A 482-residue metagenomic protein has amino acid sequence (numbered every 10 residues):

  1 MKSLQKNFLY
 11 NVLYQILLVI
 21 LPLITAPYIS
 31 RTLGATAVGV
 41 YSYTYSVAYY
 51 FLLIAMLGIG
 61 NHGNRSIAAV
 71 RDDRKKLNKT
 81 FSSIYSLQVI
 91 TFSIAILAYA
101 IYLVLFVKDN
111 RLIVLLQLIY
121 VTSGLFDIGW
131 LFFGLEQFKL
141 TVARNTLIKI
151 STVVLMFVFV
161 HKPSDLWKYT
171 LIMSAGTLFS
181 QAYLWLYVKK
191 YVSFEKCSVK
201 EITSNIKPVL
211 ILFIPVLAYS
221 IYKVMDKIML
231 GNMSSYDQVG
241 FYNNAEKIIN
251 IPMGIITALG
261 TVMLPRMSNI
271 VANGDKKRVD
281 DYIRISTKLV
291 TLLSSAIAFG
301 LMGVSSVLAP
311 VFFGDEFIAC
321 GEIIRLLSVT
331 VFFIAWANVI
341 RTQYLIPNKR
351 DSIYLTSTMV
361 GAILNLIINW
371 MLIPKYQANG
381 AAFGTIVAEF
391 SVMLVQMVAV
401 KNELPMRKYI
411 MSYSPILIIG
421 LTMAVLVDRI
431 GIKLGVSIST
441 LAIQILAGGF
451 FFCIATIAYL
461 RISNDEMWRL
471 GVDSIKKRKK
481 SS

Functional and structural regions predicted by a protein language model:
M1-L23, K75, K189, V199-P215 (+2 more regions): N-terminal membrane topogenesis motif
S3-G60, I96, V153, L210-M233: Signature of the first transmembrane helix
L4, K139-V142, L166-M173, A182-K223 (+6 more regions): Interhelical loop/hinge segments that connect adjacent transmembrane helices in multipass membrane
L18-P22, A26, Y45-L52, M56-N64 (+11 more regions): Short runs within selected transmembrane alpha-helices of multi-pass transporters and secretion channels
L21-V38, V158-K162, S220-P252, V262-I270 (+3 more regions): Helix-terminus/linker motif at the lipid-water interface of multi-pass membrane proteins
A26-P27, M56-D72, A245, I249-T287 (+2 more regions): Helix-loop junctions and terminal segments of transmembrane helices in multi-pass membrane transport/translocation
Y102-Y120, M302-F332: Interfacial segments at transmembrane-helix termini and the short loops linking adjacent helices
V425-S482: Membrane-proximal transmembrane or re-entrant/amphipathic helices at the cytosolic face
